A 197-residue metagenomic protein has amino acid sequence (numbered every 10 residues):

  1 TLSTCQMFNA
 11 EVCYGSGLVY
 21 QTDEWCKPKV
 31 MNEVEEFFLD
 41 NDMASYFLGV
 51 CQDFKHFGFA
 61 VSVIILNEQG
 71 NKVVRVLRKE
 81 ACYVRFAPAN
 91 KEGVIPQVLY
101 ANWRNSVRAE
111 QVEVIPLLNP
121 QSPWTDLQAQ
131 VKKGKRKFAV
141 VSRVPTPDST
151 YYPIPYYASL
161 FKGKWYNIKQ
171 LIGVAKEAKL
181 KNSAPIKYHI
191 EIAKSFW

Functional and structural regions predicted by a protein language model:
T1-L2, M7-V12, Q21-W197: Structured, contiguous alpha/beta core segments that scaffold functional sites
